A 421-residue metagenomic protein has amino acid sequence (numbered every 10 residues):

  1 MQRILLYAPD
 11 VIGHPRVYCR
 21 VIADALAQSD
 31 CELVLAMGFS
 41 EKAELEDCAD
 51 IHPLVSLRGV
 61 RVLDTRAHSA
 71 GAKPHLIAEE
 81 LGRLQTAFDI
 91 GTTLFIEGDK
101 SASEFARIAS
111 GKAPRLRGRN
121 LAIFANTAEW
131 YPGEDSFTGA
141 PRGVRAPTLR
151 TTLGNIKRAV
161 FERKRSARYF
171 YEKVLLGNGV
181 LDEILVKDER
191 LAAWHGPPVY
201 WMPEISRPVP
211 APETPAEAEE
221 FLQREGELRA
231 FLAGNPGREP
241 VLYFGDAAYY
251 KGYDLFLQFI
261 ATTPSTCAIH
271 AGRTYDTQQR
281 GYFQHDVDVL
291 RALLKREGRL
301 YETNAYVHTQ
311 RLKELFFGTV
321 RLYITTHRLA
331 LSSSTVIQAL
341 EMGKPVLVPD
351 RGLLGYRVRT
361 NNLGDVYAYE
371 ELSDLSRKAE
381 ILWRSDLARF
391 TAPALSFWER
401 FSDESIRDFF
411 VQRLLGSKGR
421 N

Functional and structural regions predicted by a protein language model:
L6-R20, D99-S101, K251: A short, glycine/small-residue-rich beta-strand->loop->alpha-helix junction that serves as a flexible
G38-K42, F244, A268-D286, T303: Glycosyltransferase donor-sugar binding loop
A128-W130, A140-I184: Membrane-proximal helix-turn-helix segments that form the acceptor-binding/catalytic region of lipid-linked
E225-K251, L257-T262, I269-A271: Conserved donor-binding/catalytic core segment of Leloir-type glycosyltransferases
F283-L315: Nucleotide-activated donor-binding/catalytic signature segment of Leloir-type glycosyltransferases, i.e., the conserved
E314-L331: Acidic donor-binding loop of glycosyltransferase active sites
L322-T325, P345-D350: Short hydrophobic beta-strand element within catalytic cores of glycosyltransferases and related nucleotide-activated
R384-G416: A charged, aromatic-enriched C-terminal amphipathic alpha-helix characteristic of glycosyltransferases across folds
